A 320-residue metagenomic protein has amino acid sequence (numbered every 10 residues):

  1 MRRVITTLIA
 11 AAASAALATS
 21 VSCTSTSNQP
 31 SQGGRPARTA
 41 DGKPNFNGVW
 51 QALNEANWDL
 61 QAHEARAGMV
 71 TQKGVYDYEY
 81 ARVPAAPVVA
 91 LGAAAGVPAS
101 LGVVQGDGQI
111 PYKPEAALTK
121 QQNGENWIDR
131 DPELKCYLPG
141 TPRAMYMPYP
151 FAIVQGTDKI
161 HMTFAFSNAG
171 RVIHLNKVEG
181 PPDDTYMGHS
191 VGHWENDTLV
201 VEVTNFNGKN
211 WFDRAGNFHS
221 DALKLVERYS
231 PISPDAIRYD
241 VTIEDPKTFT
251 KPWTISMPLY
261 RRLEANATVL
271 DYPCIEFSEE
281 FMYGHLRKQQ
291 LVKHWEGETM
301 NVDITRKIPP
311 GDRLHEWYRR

Functional and structural regions predicted by a protein language model:
R2-R320: PEST-like low-complexity, intrinsically disordered acidic/proline/serine-rich tracts that flank trafficking/processing
